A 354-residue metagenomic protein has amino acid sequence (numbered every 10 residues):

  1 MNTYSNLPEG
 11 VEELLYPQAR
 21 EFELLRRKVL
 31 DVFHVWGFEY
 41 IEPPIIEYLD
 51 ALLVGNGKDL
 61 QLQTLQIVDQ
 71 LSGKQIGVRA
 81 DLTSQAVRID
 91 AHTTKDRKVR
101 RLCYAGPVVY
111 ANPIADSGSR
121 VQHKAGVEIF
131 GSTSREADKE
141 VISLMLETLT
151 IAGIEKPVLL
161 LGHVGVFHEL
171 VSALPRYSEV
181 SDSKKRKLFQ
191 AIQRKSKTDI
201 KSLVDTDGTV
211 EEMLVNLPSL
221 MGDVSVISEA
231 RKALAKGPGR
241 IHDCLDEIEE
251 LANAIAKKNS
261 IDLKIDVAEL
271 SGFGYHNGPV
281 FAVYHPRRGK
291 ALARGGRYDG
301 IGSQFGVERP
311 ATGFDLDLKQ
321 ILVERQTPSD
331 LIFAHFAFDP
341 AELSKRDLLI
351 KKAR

Functional and structural regions predicted by a protein language model:
M1-S84, K139: TRNA-binding/sensing appendages of the translation machinery
T3, N112, V166: RNA-interacting cores
Q18-W36, E47-Y48, T83-D96, L102-I154 (+1 more regions): Positively charged, Gly/Ser-enriched RNA/tRNA-binding surfaces
E42, Q66, G77, L160 (+3 more regions): Structured core elements
P43-Q61, G162-S172, E269-G278: Beta-rich nucleic-acid/ligand-interaction surfaces
Q63-Q70, R176-V204: Acidic, His- and aromatic-enriched active-site or binding-groove loops in soluble protein domains that engage sugars
V141, H163-V166, K184, L188 (+2 more regions): Internal, well-ordered alpha-helical segments in soluble enzyme and binding-protein domains
A152-E169, S178, K184: Extended alpha-helical scaffolds
